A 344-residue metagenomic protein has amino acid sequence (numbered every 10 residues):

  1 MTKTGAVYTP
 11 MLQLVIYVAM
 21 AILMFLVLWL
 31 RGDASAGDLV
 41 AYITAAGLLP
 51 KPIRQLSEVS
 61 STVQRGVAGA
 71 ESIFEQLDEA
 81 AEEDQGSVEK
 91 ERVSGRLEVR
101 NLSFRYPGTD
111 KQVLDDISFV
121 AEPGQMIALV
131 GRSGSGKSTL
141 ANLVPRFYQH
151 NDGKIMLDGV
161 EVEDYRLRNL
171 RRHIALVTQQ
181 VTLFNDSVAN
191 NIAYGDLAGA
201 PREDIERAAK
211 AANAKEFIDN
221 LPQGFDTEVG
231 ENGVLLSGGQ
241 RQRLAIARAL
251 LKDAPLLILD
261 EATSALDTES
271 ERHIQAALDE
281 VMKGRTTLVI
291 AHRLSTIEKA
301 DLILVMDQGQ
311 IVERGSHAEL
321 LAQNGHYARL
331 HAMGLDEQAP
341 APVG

Functional and structural regions predicted by a protein language model:
M1, G5, T9-L12, G37-I43 (+9 more regions): Alpha-helical membrane and juxtamembrane elements of multi-pass inner-membrane transport and channel proteins
M1-T4, A46-L49, E75-E79, Y148 (+2 more regions): Short amphipathic alpha-helical segments, especially helix-boundary/capping motifs
K3-E71, Q76-L77: Helix-loop-helix
V27-W29, R65, F74-D78, R241 (+3 more regions): Ubiquitous "structural anchor" signal
V59, E79-A80, Q323, M333: Generic structural signal for alpha-helix termini and adjacent loop/cap motifs
V67-D78, E98, E206, L321: Extended non-transmembrane interhelical loops and adjacent amphipathic helices of multipass membrane proteins
E82-Q85: Active-site phosphate-binding and catalytic loops of NTP-dependent enzymes
K90-G344: ABC-type nucleotide-binding domain
